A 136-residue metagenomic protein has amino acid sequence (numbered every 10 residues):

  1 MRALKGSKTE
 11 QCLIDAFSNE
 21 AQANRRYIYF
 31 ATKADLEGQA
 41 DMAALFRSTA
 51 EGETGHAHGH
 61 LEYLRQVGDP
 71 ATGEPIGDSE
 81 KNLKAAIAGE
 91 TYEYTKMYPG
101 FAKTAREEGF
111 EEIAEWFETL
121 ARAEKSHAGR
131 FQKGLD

Functional and structural regions predicted by a protein language model:
M1-D136: Non-heme di-metal
